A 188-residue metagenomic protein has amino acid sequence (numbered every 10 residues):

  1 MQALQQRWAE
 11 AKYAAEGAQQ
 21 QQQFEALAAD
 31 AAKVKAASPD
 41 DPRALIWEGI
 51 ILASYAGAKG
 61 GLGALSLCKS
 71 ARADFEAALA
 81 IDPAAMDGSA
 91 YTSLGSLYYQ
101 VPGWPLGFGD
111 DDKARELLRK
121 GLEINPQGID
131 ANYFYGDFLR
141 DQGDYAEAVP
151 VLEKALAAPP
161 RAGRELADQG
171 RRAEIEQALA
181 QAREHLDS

Functional and structural regions predicted by a protein language model:
M1-D30: N-terminal leader/linker segments that initiate helical-solenoid repeat arrays
Q20-Q23, L27, A64, A71 (+2 more regions): Single-residue signature of alpha-solenoid repeat helices
P39, P83-A85, P126: Short coil turns that delineate tetratricopeptide repeat
A44, D87-A90, A131, E165: TPR alpha-solenoid repeat register
